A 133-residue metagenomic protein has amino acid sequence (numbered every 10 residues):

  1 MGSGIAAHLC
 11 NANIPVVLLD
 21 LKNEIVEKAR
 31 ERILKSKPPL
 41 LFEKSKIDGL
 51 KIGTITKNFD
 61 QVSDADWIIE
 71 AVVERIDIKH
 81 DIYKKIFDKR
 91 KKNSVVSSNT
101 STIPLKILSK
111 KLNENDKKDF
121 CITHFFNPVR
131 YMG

Functional and structural regions predicted by a protein language model:
M1-K35, K89: NAD(P)+-binding Rossmann beta1-loop-alpha1 motif at the extreme N-terminus of oxidoreductases
G2-I5, D77-H80, S101-K106: Short glycine/serine/threonine-rich phosphate/pyrophosphate-binding segments that cradle anionic phosphate groups
G4, G53, A71, S98-N99 (+1 more regions): Structural motif
C10-N11, V62, P128-M132: Short, flexible turn/loop "capping" segments at secondary-structure junctions
P15-V17, K51, S97: A structural signal for isolated positions on well-ordered beta-strands in alpha/beta enzyme cores
V26-A29, I33, I82, I86 (+1 more regions): Hydrophobic packing residues within well-ordered alpha-helices of enzyme cores
K35-R90: A structured beta-alpha segment of the ubiquitous adenosine-cofactor-binding alpha/beta core
S94-G133: Rossmann-fold dinucleotide-binding core
